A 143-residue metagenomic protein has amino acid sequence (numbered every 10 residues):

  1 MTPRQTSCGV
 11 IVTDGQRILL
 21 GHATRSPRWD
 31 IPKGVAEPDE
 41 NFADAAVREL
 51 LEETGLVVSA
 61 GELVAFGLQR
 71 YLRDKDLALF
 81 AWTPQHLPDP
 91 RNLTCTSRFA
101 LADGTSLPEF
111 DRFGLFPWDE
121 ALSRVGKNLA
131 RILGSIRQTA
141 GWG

Functional and structural regions predicted by a protein language model:
M1-I31, F80: N-terminal strand-loop-strand
M1-T6, A46, A65-G67, L72: Catalytic phosphate/metal-binding cores of nucleic-acid and nucleotide-processing enzymes, i.e., regions that mediate
T6, D76, E109: Residues that flank catalytic or metal-binding motifs in active/ligand-binding sites
T13-I18, R25-S26, E37, R73-K75 (+1 more regions): Short, charged/polar surface micro-motifs in flexible loops or helix N-caps
P27-R28, P32, P38, L79-W82 (+1 more regions): Functional cleft and adjacent loop/helix regions within the main domain that mediate ligand binding or catalysis
I31-A65: The catalytic Nudix box helix
A36, A121-L122: A generic structural signal for short hydrophobic patches within well-formed alpha-helices
Q69-D103, G114, R131-G141: Active-site-adjacent beta-strand/loop module that shapes the phosphate/pyrophosphate-binding cleft
